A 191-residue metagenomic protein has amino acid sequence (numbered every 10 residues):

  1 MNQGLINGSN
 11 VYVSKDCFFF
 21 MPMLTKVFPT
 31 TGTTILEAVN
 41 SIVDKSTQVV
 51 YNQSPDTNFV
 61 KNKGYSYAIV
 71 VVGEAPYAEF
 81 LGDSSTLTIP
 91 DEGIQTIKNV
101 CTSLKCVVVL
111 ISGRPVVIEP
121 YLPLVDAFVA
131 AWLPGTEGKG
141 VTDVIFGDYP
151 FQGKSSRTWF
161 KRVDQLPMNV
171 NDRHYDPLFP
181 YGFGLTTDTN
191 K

Functional and structural regions predicted by a protein language model:
M1-K191: C-terminal non-catalytic regions of proteins with extracellular/luminal or membrane-system context
